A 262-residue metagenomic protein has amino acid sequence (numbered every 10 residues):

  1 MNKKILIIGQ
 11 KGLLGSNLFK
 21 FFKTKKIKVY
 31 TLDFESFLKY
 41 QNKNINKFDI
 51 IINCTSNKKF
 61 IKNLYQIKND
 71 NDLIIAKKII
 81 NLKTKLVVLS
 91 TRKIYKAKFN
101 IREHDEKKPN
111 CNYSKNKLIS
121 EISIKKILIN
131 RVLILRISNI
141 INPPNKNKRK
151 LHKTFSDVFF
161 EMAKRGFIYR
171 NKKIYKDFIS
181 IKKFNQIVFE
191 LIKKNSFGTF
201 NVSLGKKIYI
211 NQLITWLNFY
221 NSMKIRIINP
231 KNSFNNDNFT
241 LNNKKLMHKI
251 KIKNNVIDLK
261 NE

Functional and structural regions predicted by a protein language model:
K3-K25: N-terminal Rossmann NAD(P)H-binding glycine-rich loop of SDR-like oxidoreductase domains
F37-I74, K78, I94, K98: NAD(P)H-binding glycine-rich loop region in Rossmannoid oxidoreductase-like domains and their noncatalytic homologs
K77-N110, L133: Conserved Rossmann-fold NAD(P)-dependent oxidoreductase catalytic core, especially the SDR/UDP-sugar
S123-Y175: NAD(P)-dependent short-chain dehydrogenase/reductase
N142-P144, Y169-F178, F200-I208, F234-N235: Glycine-rich Rossmann NAD(P)(H)-binding loop
S156-Y169, Y175-N201: Alpha-helical substrate-binding/gating segment
I181, Y209-T215, I228-E262: Conserved C-terminal active-site "lid" loop/helix of NAD(P)H-dependent oxidoreductases that clamps the redox cofactor
N185-S233, D237: Mid/C-terminal beta-alpha module of Rossmann-like enzyme folds, strongest in SDR-family dehydrogenases/epimerases
